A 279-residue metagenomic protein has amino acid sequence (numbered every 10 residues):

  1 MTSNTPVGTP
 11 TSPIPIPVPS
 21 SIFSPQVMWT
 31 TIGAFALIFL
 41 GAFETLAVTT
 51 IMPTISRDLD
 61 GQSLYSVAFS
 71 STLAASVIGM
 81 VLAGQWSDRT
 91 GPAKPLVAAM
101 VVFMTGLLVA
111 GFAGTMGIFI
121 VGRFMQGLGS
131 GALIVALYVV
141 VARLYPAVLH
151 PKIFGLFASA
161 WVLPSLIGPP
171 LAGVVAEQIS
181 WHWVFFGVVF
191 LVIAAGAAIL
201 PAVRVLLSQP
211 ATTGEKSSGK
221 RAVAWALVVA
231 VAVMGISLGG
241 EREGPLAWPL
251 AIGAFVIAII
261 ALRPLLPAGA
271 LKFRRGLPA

Functional and structural regions predicted by a protein language model:
T2-L207: Transmembrane-helix bundle of Major Facilitator Superfamily
I179-A279: Hydrophobic transmembrane-helix bundles of small-molecule transporters
